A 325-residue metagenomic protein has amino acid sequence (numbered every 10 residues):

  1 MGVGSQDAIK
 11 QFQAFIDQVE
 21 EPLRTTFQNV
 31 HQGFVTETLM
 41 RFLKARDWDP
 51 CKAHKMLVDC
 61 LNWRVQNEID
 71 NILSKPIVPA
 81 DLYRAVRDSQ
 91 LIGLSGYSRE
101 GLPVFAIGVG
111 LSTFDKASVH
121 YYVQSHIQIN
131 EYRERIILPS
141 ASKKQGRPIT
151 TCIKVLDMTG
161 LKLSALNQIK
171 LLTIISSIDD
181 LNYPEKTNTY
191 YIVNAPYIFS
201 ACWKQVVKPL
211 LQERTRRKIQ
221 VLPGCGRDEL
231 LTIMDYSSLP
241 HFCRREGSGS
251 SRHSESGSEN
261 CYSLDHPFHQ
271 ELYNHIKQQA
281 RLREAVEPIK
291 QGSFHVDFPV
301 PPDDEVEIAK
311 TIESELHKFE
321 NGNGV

Functional and structural regions predicted by a protein language model:
M1-V325: Basic, amphipathic alpha-helical/coil surface patches used to engage anionic, phosphate-bearing ligands and membranes
